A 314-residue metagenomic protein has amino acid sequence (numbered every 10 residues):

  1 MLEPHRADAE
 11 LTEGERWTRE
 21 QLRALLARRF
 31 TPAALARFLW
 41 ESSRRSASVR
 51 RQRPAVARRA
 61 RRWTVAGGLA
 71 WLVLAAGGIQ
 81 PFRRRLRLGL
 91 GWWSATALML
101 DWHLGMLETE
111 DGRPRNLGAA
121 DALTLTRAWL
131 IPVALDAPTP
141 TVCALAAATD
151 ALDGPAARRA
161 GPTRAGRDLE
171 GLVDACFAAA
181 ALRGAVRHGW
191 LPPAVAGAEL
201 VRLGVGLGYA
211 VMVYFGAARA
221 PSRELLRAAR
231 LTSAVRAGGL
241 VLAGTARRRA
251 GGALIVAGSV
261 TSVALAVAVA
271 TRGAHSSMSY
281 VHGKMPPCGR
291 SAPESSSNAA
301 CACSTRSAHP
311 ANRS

Functional and structural regions predicted by a protein language model:
M1-R115, D121, D168-K284: A feature for the membrane-embedded catalytic helix bundles of lipid/isoprenoid biosynthetic enzymes
L88-L100, A122-A165, G251-S262: Membrane-embedded alpha-helical segments that form the functional core of polytopic membrane enzymes, especially those
R115, P138-T141, R158, P162 (+3 more regions): Generic hydrophobic alpha-helical membrane-segment signal
A134, P140, T163-G166, R183 (+4 more regions): Residues in and immediately flanking transmembrane alpha helices
A137, A160, A180, G184 (+3 more regions): Alpha-helical transmembrane segments and their juxtamembrane interfaces
A151-P162, G166-F177, S296, S307: Active-site acidic catalytic loop and adjacent metal/ATP-binding pocket of ATP-dependent phosphoryl transfer enzymes
P287-S314: Low-acidity, Ser/Thr- and Arg-rich intrinsically disordered low-complexity segments
